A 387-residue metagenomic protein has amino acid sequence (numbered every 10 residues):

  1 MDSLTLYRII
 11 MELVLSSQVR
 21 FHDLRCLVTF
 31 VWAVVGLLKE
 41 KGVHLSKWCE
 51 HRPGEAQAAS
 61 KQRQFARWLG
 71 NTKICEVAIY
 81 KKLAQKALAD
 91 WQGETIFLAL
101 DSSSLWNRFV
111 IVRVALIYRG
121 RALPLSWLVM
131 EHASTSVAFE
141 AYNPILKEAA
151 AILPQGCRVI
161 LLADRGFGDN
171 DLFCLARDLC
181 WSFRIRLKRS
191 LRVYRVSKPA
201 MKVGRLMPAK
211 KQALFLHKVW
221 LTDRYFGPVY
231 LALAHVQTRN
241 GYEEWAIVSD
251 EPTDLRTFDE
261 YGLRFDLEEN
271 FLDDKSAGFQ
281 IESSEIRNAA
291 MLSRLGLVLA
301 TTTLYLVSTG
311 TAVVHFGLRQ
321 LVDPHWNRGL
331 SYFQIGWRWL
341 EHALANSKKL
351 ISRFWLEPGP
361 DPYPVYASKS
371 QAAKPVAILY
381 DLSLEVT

Functional and structural regions predicted by a protein language model:
M1-V43, I79-K81, W91-I96, N107 (+1 more regions): Single, function-defining residue in the core of a domain
L38, G54, N71: Nucleic-acid substrate recognition interfaces
L45-E55: DNA-recognition alpha helix
Q57-A58, K73, W106-F109, D171: Short active-site-adjacent helix-start/loop capping segments
A58-N71: Major-groove recognition helix of helix-turn-helix-like DNA-binding domains
W68-A87: Short, basic alpha-helical nucleic acid-contact segments in DNA-binding proteins and DNA transaction factors
A99-I111: An active-site-proximal beta-strand-loop segment
V114: Histidine-anchored nucleotide/phosphate-binding helix
